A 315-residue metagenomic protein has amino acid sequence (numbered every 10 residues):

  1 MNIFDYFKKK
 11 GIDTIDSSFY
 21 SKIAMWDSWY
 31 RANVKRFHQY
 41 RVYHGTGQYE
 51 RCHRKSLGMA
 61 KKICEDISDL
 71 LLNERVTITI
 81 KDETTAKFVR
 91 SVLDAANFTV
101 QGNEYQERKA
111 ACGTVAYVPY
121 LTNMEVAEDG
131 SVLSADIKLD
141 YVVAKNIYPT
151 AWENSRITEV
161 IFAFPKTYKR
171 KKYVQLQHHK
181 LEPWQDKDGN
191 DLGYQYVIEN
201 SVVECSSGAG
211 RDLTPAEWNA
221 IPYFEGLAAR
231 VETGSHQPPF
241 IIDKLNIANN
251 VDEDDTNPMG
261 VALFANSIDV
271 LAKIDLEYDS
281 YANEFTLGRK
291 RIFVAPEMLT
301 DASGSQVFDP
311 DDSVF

Functional and structural regions predicted by a protein language model:
M1, F19-I23, K145, Q177 (+3 more regions): Intrinsically disordered, low-complexity regions enriched in Ser/Pro/Gly/Gln/His and often acidic
M1-F162, Y168: Extended, helix-rich architectural segments
N2, G11-T14, A24, S56 (+8 more regions): Acidic/proline-rich low-complexity IDRs
I3-Y6, T14-S17, S28, I67-L70 (+12 more regions): Short linear motifs in intrinsically disordered/low-complexity regions
D5-K8, Y20-S21, H38, T99 (+6 more regions): Compositionally biased, low-structure terminal segments
K9, Y43-G45, S56, A95 (+12 more regions): Intrinsically disordered, low-complexity segments enriched in small/polar residues
N103-Q106, A116-T256: Extended, regular secondary-structure scaffolds
E217-F315: Extended, charged amphipathic alpha-helical segments
